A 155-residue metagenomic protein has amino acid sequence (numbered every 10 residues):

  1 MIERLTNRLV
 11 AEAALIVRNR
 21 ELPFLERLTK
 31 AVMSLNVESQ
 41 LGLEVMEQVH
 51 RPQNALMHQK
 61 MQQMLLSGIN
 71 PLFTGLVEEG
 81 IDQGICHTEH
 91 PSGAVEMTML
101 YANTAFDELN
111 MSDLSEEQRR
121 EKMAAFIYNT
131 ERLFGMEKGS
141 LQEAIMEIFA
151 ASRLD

Functional and structural regions predicted by a protein language model:
M1-L5, L9, A13: Alpha-helical DNA-contacting segments of helix-turn-helix folds
A11-V45, V95-T98: Hydrophobic alpha-helical connector segments
L15-L22, T88, S112-E117: Short, surface-exposed loop/turn segments at secondary-structure junctions
I16, M46-H50, L109-D113: Secondary-structure edge/capping motif, primarily at the C-terminal ends of alpha-helices and the immediately following
L41-T74, D82-G93: Short secondary-structure transition hinges
P71, G75-Q83, L114-D155: C-terminal peripheral helix-coil segments that are non-catalytic and often amphipathic
P91-T98, R119, M123: Short amphipathic alpha-helix in the helical subdomain of ABC transporter nucleotide-binding domains
